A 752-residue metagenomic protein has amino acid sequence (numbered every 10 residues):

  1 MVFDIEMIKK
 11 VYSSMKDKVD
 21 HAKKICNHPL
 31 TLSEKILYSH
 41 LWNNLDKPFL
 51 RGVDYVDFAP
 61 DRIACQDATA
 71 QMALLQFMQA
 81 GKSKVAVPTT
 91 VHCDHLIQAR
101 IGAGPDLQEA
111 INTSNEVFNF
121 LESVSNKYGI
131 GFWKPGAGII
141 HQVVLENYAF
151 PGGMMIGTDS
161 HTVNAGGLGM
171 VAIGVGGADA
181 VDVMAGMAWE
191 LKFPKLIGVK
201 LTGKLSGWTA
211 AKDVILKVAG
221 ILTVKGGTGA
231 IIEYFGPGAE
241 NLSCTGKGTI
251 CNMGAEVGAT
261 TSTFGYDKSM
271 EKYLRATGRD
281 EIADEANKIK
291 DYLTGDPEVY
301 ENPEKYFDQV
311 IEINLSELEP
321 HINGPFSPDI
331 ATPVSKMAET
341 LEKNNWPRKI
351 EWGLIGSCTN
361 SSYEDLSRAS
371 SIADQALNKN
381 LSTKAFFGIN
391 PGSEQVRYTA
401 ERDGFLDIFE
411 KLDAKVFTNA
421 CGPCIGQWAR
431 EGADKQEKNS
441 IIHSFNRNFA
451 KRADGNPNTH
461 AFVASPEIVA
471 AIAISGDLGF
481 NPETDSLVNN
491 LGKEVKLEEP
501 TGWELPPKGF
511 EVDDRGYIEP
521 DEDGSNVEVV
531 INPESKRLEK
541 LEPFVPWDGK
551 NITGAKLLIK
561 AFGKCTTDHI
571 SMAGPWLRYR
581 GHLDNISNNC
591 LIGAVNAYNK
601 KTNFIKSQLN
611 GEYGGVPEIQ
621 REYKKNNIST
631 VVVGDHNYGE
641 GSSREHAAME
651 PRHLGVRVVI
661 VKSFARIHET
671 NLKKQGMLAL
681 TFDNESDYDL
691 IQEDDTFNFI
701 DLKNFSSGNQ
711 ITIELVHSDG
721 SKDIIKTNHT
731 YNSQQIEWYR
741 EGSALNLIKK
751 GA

Functional and structural regions predicted by a protein language model:
F3-D4, D67, F150-D284, L381 (+4 more regions): Mobile "lid/hinge" segments at catalytic clefts and subdomain interfaces of large enzymes
I5, K16-H21, I36-W42, D46 (+5 more regions): Flexible inter-domain linker/hinge segments
I8-V11, M15, D20-K195, H569 (+2 more regions): Long, structured ligand/cofactor-binding scaffold of large enzymes
Q108-N112, V117, E122-G157, E233-G236 (+6 more regions): Accessory "access/gating" subregions that flank catalytic or transport cores
F235-E240, K624-F664: Extracellular/luminal Protease-associated
L487-E504, H668-W738, L745-I748: Acidic, glycine-rich flexible loop/linker segments
V512-I628, V632-V633: Conserved, function-defining core regions and hallmark residues within catalytic/recognition domains
